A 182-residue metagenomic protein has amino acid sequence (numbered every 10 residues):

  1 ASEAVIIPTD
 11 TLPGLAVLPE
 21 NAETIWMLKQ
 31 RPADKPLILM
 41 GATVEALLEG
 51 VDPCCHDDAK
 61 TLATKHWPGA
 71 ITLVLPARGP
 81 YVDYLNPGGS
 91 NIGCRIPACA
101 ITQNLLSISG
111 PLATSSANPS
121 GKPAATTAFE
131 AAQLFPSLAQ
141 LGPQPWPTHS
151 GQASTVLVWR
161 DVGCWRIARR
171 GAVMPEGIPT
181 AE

Functional and structural regions predicted by a protein language model:
A1-E182: Active-site-adjacent structural elements in enzyme catalytic cores
